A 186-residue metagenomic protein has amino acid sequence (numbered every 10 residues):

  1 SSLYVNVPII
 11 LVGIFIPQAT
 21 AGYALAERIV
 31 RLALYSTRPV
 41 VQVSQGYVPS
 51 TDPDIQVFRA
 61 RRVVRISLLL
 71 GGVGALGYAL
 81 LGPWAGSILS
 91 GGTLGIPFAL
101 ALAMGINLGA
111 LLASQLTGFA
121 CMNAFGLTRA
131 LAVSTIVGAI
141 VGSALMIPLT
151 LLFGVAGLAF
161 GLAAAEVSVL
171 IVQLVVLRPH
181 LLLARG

Functional and structural regions predicted by a protein language model:
V12-R31, G95-F98, V155-F160: Interfacial/gating helices of multi-pass transporter permease domains
Y23-Q42, G74, M104-L111: Transmembrane helix-bundle signature of multi-pass secondary active exporters and lipid flippases
A24-E27, S67, A101-M104, L108 (+2 more regions): Residue-level recognition of transmembrane alpha-helices in multi-pass small-molecule transporters/permeases
V30-D54, C121-A124: Helix-loop junctions and terminal segments of transmembrane helices in multi-pass membrane transport/translocation
S50, L108-S134: Membrane-interface junctions at transmembrane-helix termini in multi-pass inner-membrane proteins
I55-L69, G77-L80, F98: Interfacial transmembrane-helix starts/ends
Y78, A130-L158, A165-L177: Alpha-helical transmembrane segments of multi-pass membrane transporters and transport-associated inner-membrane enzymes
L80-G109, A156: Interfacial segments at transmembrane-helix termini and the short loops linking adjacent helices
